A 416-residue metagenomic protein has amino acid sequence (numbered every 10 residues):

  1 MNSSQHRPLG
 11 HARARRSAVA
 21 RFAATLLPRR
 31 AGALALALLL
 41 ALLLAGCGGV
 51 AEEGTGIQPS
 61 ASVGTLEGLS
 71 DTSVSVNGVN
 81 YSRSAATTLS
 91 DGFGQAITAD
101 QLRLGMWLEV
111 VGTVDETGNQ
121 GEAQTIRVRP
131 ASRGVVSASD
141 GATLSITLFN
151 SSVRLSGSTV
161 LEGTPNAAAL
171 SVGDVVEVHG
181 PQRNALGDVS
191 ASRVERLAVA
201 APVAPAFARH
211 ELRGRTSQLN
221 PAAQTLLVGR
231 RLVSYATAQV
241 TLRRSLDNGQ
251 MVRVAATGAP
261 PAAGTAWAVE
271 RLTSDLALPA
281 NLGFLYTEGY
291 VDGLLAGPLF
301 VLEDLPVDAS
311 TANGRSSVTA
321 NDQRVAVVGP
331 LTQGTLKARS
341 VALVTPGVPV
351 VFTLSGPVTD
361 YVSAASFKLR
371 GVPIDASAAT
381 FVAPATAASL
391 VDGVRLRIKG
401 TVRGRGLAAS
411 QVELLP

Functional and structural regions predicted by a protein language model:
M1-A45: Sec-dependent bacterial lipoprotein signal peptides
N2, H6, P28, L42-A85 (+2 more regions): Short, flexible, surface-exposed loop segments at domain boundaries
